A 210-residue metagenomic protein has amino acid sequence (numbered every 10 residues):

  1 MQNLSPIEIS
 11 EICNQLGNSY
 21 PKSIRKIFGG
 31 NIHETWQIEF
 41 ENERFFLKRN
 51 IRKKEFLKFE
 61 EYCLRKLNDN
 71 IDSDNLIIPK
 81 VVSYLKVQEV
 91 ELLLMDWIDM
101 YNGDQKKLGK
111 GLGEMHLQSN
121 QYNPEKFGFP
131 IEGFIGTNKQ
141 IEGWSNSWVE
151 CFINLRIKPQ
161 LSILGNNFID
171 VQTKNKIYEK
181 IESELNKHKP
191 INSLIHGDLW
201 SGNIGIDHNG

Functional and structural regions predicted by a protein language model:
L4-L16, N120-G197, D207-H208: An alpha-helical support segment within catalytic cores of ATP-dependent transferases
G17-K26: Conserved N-terminal boundary motif of the eukaryotic protein kinase catalytic domain
R25-E150, K189: ATP-binding pocket architecture of kinase catalytic cores
L94, I195, W200: Conserved Rossmann-like nucleotide-binding pocket used by diverse enzymes that bind dinucleotide cofactors
G202-G210: Catalytic activation segment of kinase domains across protein kinase-like and atypical kinase folds
